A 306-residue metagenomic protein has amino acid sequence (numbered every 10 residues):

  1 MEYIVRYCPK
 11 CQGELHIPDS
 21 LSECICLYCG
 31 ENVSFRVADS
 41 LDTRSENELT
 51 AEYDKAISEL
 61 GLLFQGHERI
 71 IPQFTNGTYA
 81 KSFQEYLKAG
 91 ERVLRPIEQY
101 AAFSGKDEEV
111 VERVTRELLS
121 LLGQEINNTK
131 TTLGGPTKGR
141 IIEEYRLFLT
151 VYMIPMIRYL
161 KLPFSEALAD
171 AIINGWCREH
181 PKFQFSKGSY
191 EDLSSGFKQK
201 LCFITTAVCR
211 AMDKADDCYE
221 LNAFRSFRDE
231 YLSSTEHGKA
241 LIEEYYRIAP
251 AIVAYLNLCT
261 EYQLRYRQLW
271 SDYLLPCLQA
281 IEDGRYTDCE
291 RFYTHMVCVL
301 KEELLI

Functional and structural regions predicted by a protein language model:
V5, E23, Q199: Residues immediately within or flanking Cys/His clusters that coordinate Zn2+ in small zinc-binding modules
R6-E14, K182-K187: Short Cys/His-rich Zn2+-coordinating modules
C8-C11, C24-C29: Short cysteine-rich clusters marking metal-coordination/redox-active sites
Q12, G30, F203-T206: Cys/His-coordinated zinc-binding microdomains
H16, S34, A207: Short functional micro-motifs and their immediate structural scaffolds
I17-I25: Short linker/helix segments within small regulatory modules
C29-D39: Short Cys/His-rich micro-motifs in 6-15 aa windows
D42-I306: Long, compositionally biased charged/polar accessory segments in the mid-to-C-terminal portions of proteins
